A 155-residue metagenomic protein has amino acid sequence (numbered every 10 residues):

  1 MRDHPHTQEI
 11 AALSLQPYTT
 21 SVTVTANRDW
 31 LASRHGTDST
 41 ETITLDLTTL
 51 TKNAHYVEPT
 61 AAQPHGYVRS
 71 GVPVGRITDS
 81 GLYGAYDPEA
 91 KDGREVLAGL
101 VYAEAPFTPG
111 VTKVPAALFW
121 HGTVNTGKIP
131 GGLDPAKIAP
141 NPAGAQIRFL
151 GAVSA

Functional and structural regions predicted by a protein language model:
R2-A155: Surface-exposed, low-hydrophobicity beta-strand/loop segments enriched in small/polar/acidic residues
